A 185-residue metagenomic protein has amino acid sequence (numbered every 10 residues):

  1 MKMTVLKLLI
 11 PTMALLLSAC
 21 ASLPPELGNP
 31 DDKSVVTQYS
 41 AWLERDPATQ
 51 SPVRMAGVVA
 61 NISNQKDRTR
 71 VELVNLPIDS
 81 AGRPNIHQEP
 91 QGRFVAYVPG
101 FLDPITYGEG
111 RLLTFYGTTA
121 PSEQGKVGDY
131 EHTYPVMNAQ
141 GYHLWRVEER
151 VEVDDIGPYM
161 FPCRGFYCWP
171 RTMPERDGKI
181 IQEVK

Functional and structural regions predicted by a protein language model:
M1-C20: Sec-dependent bacterial lipoprotein signal peptides
C20-K185: OB-fold and OB-like single-stranded nucleic-acid-recognition modules and their adjacent interaction interfaces
